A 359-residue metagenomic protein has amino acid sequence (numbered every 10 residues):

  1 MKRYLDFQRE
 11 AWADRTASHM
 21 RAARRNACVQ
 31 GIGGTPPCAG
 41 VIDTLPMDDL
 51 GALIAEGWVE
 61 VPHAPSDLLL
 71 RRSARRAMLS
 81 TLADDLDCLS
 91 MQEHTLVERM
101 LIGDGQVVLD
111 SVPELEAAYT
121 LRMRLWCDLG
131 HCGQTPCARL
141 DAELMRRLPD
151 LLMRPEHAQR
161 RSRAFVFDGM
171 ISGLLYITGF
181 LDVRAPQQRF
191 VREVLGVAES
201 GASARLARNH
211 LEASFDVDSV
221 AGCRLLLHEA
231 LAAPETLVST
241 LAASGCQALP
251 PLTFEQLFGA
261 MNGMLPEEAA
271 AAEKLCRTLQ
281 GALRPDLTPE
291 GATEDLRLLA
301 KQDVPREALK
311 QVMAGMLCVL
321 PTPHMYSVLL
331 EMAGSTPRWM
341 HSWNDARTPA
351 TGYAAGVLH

Functional and structural regions predicted by a protein language model:
M1-L148: Basic helix-extension-helix modules of the SAP/HeH family
L45, L89-E93, G103-V107, L175-R184 (+2 more regions): Short capping segments at the starts of secondary-structure elements
I54-A55, A185-L195: DNA-recognition alpha helix
L68-E93, M153-D168, M264-A272: Short alpha-helical segments that sit at the start of domains
L69, L115-D128, E193-R224, P305-W339: Charge-enriched amphipathic alpha-helical scaffolds
A83-D85, D141-I177, A232-A260: Short, amphipathic alpha-helical interaction segments positioned at domain boundaries
E193, V197-E307: Long, charge-rich C-terminal accessory regions
G263-L358: Long, compositionally biased intrinsically disordered terminal regions
